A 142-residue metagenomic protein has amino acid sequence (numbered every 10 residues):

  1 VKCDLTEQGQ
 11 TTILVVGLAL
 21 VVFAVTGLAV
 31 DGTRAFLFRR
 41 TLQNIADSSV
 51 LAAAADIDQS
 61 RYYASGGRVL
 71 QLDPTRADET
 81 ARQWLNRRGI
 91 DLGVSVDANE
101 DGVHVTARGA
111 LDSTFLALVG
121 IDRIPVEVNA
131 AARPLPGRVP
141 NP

Functional and structural regions predicted by a protein language model:
V1-P74: Alpha-helical assembly-interface signal, strongest on the long, hydrophobic N-terminal helix that forms
C3-G9, E100-H104, P136-P142: Short secondary-structure transition/capping segments
A52-A107: Short amphipathic secondary-structure patches
R108-S113: Generic short beta-strand segments
T114-P142: Low-complexity, S/T/G/P-rich flexible repeat/linker segments used as non-globular hinges and stalks within
